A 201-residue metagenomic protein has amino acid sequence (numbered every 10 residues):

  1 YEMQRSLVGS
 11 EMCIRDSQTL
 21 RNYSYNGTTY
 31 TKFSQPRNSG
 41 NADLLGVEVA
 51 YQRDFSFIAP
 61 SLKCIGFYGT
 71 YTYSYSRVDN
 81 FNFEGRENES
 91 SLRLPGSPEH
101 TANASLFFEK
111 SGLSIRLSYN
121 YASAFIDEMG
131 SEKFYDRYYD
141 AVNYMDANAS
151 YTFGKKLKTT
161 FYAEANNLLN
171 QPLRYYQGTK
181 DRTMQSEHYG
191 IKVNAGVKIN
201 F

Functional and structural regions predicted by a protein language model:
Y1-G9, C13-I14: Single conserved hydrophobic/aromatic residue that forms the stacking wall/gate of nucleotide- or nucleobase-binding
S10, F67-G69, A104-L106, I115-L117 (+3 more regions): Membrane-embedded beta-strand positions of outer-membrane beta-barrel proteins
Y23-I126: Gram-negative outer-membrane beta-barrel transporters
P36-N38, A165-L168: Asparagine-centered strand-capping/turn motif at beta-strand->loop junctions
A42-L44, G96, T101, Y138-Y139 (+1 more regions): C-terminal beta-signal and terminal closure region of outer-membrane beta-barrel proteins
P60-C64, E99, K110-G112, K156-K158 (+3 more regions): Strand-connecting loop/turn motifs
G130-D136: Short, surface-exposed loop/helix-turn segments at secondary-structure junctions that function as lids/hinges flanking
N143-N167: C-terminal structured "cap/appendage" subdomains that terminate the fold
